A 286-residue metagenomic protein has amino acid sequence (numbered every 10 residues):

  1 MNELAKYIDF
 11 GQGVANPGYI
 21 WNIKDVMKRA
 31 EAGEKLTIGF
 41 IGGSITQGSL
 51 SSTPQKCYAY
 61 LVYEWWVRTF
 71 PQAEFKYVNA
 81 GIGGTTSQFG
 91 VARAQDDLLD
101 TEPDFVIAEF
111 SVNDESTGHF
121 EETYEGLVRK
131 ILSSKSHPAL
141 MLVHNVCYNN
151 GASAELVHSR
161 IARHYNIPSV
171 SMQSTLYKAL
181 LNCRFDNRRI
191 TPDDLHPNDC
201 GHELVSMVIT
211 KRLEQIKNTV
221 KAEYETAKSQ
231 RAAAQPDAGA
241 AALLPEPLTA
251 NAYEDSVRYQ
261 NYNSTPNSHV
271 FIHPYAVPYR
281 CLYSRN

Functional and structural regions predicted by a protein language model:
M1-F40, T46-T53, V67-A73, E203-N286: N-terminal secretory targeting modules
E31, C57-K76, A80-T85, F89-E225: Alpha-helical cap/lid subdomain in secreted, periplasmic, or secretory-pathway luminal O-acyl-processing enzymes
F40-I41, E109: Structural cue for short, hydrophobic secondary-structure segments
I41-G42, V143: Short hydrophobic segments within beta-strands
S44-Q47, V112-D114: A short, flexible beta-alpha/helix-coil linker loop
